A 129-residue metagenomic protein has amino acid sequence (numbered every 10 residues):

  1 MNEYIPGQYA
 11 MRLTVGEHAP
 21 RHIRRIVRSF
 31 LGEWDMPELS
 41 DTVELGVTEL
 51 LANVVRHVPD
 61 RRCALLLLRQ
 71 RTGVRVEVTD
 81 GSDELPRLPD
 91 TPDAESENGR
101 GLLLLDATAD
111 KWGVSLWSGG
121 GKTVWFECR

Functional and structural regions predicted by a protein language model:
M1-A10, V55-R129: Conserved beta-strand-loop-beta-strand hairpin that lines the nucleotide-binding pocket of ATP/GTP-utilizing enzymes
A10-H22: STAS-typified acidic loop motif
M11-L13, D35-P37, P86: A short, structure-level motif marking secondary-structure boundaries and short turns
R24-T48: Conserved short strand/loop->alpha-helix "switch" segment adjacent to the catalytic nucleotide/phosphoryl-transfer site
